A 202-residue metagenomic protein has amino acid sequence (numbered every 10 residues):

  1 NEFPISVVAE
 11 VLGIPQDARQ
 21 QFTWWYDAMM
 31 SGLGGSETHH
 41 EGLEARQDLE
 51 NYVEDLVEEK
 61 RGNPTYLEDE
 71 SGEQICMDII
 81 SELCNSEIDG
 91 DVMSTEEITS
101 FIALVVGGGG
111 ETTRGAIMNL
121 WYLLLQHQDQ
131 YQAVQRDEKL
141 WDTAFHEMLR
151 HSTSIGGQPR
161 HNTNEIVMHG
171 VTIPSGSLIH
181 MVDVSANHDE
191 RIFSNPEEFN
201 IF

Functional and structural regions predicted by a protein language model:
N1-F202: Cytochrome P450
